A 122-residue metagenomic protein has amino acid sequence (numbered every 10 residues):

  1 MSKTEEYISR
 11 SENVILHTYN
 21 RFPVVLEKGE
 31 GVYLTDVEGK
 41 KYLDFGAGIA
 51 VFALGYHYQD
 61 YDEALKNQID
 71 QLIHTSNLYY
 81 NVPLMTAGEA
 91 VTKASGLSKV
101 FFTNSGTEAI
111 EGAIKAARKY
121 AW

Functional and structural regions predicted by a protein language model:
M1, N13-L16, D36, G46 (+1 more regions): Generic detection of intrinsically disordered/low-complexity segments and helix-coil linkers/edges
M1-E30: Active-site-adjacent loop/helix segments that line or gate small-molecule/cofactor pockets in enzymes
E5-E6, D36-V37, D62-E63: Short, flexible segments with low predicted structural confidence
E6, G31, G39, T103-G106: A subset of signal/propeptide-processing and intrinsically disordered low-complexity segments in secreted/extracellular
V24-D44: Active-site and channel-lining beta-strand-loop segments that bind or position nucleotide-derived/phosphorylated
K41-W122: Glycine-rich loop-to-alpha-helix module at the N-terminal edge of alpha/beta enzyme cores
